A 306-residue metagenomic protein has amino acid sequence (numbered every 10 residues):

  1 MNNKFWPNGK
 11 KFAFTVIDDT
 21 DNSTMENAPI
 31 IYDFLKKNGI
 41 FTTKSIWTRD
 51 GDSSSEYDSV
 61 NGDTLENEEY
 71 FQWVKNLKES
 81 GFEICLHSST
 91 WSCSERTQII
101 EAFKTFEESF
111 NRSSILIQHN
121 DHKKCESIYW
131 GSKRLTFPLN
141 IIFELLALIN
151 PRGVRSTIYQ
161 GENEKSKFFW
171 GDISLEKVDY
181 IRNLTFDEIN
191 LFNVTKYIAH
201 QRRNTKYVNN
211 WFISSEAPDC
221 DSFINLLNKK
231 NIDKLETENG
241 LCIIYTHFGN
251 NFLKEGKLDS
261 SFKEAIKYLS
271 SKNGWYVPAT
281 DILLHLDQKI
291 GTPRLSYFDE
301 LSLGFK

Functional and structural regions predicted by a protein language model:
M1-T205, S222-Y245, F252-K306: Catalytic alpha-helical scaffold of carbohydrate-active enzymes acting on polysaccharides/glycoconjugates
N210-W211, S222: Transcription/chromatin regulatory elements, primarily intrinsically disordered, low-complexity activation/repression
F212-I213, K263: A solvent-exposed, charged loop/short amphipathic helix patch at secondary-structure junctions
E216-D219: Propeptides and adjacent flexible N-terminal/non-core segments of secreted, proteolytically processed extracellular
